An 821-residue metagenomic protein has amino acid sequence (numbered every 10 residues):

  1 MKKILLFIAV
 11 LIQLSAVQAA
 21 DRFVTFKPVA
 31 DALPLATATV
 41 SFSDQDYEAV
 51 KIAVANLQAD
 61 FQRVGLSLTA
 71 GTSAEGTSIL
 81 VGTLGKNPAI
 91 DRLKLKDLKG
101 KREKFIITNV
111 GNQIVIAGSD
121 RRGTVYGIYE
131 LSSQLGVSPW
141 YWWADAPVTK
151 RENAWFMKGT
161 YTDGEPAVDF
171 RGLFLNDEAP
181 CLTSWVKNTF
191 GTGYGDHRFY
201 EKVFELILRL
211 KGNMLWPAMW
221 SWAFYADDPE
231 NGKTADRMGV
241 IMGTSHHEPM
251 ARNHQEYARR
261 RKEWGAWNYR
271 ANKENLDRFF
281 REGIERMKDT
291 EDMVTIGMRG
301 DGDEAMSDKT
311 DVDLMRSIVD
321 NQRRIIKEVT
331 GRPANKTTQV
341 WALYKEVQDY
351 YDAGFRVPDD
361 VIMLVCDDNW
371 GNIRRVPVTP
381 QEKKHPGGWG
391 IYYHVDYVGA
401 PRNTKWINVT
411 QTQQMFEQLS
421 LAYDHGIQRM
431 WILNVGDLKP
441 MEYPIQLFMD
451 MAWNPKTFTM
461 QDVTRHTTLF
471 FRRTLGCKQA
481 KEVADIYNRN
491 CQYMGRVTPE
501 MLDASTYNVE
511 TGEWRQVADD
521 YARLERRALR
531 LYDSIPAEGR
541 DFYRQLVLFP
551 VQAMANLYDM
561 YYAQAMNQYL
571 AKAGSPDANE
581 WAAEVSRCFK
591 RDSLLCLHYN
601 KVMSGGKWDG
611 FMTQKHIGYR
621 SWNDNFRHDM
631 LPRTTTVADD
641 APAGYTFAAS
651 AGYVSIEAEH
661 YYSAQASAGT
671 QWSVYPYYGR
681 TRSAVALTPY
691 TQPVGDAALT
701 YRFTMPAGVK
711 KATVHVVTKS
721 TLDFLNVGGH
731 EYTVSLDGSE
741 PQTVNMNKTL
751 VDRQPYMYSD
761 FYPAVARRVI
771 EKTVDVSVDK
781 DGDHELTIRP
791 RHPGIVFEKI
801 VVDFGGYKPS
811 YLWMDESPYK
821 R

Functional and structural regions predicted by a protein language model:
M1-V24: Bacterial Sec-dependent N-terminal signal peptides
A20-E165: Contiguous, structured surface segment used for ligand recognition
S78-G136, R198-K202, L210, P249 (+3 more regions): Intrinsic-disorder/low-complexity accessory segments
L98-R270, K288, V340-Y344, G354-N372 (+4 more regions): Feature activates predominantly on carbohydrate-active enzymes
A146, K150-R151, T464-Q614, A697-L699: C-terminal non-catalytic alpha-helical accessory regions
A154, M219-W220, A226-R237, W264-P386 (+3 more regions): Gly/Pro-rich turn-and-neighbor structural signature
L208, N213-W216, W222, V365-G371 (+1 more regions): Structured mid-domain segments that build the active-site/substrate or prosthetic-cofactor binding neighborhood
H616-R821: Extracytoplasmic
